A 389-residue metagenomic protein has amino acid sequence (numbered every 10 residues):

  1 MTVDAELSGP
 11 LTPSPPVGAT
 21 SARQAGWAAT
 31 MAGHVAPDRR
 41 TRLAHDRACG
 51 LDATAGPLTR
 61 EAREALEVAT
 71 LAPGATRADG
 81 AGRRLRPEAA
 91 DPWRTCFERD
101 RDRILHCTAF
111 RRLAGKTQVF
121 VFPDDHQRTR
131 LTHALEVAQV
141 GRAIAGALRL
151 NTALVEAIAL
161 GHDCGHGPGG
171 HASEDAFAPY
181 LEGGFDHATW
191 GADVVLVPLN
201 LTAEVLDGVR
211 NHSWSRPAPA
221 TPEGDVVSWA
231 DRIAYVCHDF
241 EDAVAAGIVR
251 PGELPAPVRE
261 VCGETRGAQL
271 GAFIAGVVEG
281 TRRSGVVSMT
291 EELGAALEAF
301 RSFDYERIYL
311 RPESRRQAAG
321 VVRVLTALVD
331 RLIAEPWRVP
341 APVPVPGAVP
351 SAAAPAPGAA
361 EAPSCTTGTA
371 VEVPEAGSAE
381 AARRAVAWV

Functional and structural regions predicted by a protein language model:
M1-L131, Q139-I144, N151-A153, S173 (+2 more regions): Histidine-centered, transition-metal-coordinating active-site segments
E136: Conserved N-terminal alpha-helix of the aminotransferase class I/II PLP-enzyme fold
L154-Y180, F185-A188: Aspartate-rich (DDxxD/NDxxD/DxxxD) Mg2+/diphosphate-binding motifs and their adjoining helix-loop segments
